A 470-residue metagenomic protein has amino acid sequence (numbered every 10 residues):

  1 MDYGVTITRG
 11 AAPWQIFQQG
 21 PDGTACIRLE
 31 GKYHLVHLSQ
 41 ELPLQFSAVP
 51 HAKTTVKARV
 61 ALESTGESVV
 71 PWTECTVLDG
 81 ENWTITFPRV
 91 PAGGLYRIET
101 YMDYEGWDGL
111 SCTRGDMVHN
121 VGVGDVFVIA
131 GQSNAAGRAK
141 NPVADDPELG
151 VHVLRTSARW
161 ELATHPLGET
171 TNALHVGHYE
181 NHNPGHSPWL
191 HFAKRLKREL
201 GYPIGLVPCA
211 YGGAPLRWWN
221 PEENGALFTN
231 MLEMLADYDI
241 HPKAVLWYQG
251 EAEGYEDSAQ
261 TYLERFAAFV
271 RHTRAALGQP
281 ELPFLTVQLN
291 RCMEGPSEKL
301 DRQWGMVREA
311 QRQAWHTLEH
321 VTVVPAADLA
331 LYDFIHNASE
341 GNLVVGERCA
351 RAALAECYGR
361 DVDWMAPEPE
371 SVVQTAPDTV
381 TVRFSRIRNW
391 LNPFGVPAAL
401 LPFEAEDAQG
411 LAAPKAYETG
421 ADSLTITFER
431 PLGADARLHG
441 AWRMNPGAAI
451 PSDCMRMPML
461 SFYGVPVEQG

Functional and structural regions predicted by a protein language model:
M1-G470: Cell-envelope and extracellular/periplasmic
